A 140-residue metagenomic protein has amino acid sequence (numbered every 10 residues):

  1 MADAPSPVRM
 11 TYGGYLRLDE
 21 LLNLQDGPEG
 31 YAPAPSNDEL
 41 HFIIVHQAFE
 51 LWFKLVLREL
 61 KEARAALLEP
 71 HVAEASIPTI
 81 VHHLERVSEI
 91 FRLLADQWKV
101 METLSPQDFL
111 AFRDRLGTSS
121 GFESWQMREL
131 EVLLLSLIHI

Functional and structural regions predicted by a protein language model:
M1-S36, L51: Acidic, low-complexity proline/glycine-rich segments
P7, I44, W52, I80-I90 (+1 more regions): Amphipathic alpha-helix face/heptad-repeat signature
L24-H41, A63-A75: Short, charged/polar, low-complexity loop and linker segments that flank or interrupt alpha-helical bundles
D38-E50: Feature marking long nucleic-acid-engaging regions of large polymerase/nuclease enzymes
E62-L94: Short secondary-structure subsegments characteristic of cysteine-rich extracellular domains
D96-F112, E129-S136: Long amphipathic alpha-helical segments
I138-I140: Conserved small/polar residues in nucleotide/adenosyl-binding loops
